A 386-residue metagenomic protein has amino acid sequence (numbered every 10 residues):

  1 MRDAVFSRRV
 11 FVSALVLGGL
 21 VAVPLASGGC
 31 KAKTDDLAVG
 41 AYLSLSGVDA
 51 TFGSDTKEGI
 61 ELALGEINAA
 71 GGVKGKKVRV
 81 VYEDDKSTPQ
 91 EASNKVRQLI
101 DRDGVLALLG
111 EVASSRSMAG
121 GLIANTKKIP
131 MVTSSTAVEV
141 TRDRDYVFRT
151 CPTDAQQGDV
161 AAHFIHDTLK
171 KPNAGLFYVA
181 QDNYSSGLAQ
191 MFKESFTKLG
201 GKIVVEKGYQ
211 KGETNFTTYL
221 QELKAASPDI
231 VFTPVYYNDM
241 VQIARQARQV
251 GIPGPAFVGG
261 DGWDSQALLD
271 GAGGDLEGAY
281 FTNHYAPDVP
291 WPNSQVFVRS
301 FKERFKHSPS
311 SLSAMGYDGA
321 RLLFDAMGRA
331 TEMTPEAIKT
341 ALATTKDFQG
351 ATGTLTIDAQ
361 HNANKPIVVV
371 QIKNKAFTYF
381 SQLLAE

Functional and structural regions predicted by a protein language model:
M1-A38, A385-E386: Short, low-complexity disordered leader/linker segments with a strong preference for bacterial N-terminal type II
K31-A32, T51-T56, A70-T141, T150 (+2 more regions): Beta-alpha junction/loop-to-helix N-cap segments that form part of ligand/metal-binding clefts
G40-E61, E83-Q90, V112-A113, F177-S186 (+2 more regions): Extracytoplasmic "Venus flytrap"
A92, T150-N173, S186-L188, N215-T217 (+4 more regions): Hydrophobic alpha-helical segments within soluble ligand-binding/sensing domains
A124, L188-T282: Extracellular/periplasmic bilobed ligand-binding domains
V147-G208, I230, L323: An alpha-beta-alpha
A244-Y317, G328-M333, Q371-K373, F377-A385: Extracellular/periplasmic periplasmic-binding protein-like sensory domains
E303-S313, F324-F377: Segments of small-molecule ligand-sensing domains
